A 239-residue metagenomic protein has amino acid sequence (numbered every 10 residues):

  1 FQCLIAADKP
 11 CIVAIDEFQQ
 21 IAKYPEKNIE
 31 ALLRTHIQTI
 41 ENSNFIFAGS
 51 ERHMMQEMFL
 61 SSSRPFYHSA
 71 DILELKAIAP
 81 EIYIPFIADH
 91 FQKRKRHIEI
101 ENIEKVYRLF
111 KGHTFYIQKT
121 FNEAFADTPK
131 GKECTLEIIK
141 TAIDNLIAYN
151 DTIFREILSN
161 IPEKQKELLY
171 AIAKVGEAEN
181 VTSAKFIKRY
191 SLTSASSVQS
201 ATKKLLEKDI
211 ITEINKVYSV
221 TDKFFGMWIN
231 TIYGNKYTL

Functional and structural regions predicted by a protein language model:
F1-R52, L60: Conserved Walker B catalytic segment
Q20, S50-M54, I78-P80, A124 (+1 more regions): Conserved nucleotide-binding/hydrolysis micro-motifs of P-loop NTPases
P25, L33, M58-F59, I87 (+3 more regions): Short, flexible helix/strand-to-coil boundary loops that buttress conserved ligand/catalytic motifs in alpha/beta
Q38, A148, T152-L239: C-terminal leucine-rich, beta-strand-based interaction scaffolds used for sensing/assembly
E57-R108, P129-K132: Helix-loop-helix "sensor" segment of P-loop NTPases
I103, A126-N150: Conserved C-terminal helix/linker of AAA+ ATPases
I103-L109, F115-P129, E167-A173, K203 (+1 more regions): C-terminal helical "lid" of AAA+/P-loop NTPase domains
G112-H113, D222: Short loop-to-helix capping motifs
